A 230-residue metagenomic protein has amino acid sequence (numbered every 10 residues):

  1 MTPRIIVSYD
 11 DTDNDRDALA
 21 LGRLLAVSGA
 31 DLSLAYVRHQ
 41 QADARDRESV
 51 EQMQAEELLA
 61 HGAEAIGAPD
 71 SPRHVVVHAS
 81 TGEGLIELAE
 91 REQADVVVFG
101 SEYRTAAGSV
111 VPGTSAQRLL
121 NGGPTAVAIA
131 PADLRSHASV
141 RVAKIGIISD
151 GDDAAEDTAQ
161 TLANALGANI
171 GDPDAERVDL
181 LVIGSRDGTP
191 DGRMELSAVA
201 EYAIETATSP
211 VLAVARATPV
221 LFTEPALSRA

Functional and structural regions predicted by a protein language model:
M1-R47, S71, A132, R141-L180 (+4 more regions): Small/aliphatic-rich secondary-structure junction motif
S28, S115, G122-P124, L166 (+2 more regions): Short, structured coil segments at secondary-structure junctions
S49-A60, E156: Short, surface-exposed alpha-helical segments at coil->helix boundaries
V75-G84: Charged docking surfaces used in two-component/phosphorelay signaling
E90-D95, A175-E176: Glycine-rich phosphate-binding loop signature in dinucleotide/nucleotide-binding domains
V98-S101, V127-A132, V211-A215: Short beta-strand elements of ligand-binding domains
F99-R118, I183-T206, R216-T223: Glycine-rich, Arg-bearing micro-motifs that act as flexible, cationic patches
A116-S136: Short, structured interface segments
